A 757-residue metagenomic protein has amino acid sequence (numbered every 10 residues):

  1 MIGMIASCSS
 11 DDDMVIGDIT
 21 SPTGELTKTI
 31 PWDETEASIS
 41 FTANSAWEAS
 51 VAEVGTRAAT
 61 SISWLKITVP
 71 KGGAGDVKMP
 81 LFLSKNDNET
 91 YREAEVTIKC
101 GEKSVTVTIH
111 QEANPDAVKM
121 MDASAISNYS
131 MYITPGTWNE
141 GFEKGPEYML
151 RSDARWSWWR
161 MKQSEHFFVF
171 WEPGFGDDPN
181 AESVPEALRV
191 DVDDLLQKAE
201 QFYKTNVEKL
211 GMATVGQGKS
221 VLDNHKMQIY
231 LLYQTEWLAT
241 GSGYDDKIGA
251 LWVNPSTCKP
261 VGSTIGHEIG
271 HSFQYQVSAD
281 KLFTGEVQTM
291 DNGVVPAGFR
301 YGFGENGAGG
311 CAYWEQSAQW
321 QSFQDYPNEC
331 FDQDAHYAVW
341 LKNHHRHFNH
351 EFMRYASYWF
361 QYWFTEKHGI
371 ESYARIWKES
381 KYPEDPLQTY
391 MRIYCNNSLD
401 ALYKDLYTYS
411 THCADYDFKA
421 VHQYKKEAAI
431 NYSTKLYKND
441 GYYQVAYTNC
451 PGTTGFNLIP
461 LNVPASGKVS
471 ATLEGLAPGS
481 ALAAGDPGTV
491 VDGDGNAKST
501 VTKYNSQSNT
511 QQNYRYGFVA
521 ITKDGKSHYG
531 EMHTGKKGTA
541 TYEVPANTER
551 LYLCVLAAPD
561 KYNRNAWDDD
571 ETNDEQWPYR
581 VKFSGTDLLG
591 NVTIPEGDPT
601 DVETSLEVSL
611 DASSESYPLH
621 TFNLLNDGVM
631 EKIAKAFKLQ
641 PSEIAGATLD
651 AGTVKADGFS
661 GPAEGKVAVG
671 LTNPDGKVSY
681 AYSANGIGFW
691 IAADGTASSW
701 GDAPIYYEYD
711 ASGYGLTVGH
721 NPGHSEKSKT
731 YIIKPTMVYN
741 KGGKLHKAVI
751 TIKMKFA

Functional and structural regions predicted by a protein language model:
M4-T29, K103, E112-Y132, G136 (+1 more regions): Bacterial Sec-dependent N-terminal signal peptides
M14-D18, E25, A43-P80, P599 (+1 more regions): Surface-exposed binding patches on compact interaction domains or structured appendages
M79-L81, E89-E102, K727-K741: A short beta-strand micro-motif common to beta-rich folds, especially ectodomain repeats
K103-D116, G742-A757: C-terminal edge beta-strand
K119-I248, P255-I269, F273-G285, N513-R515: Zn2+-dependent metallopeptidase catalytic core
A250-C330: Zinc-dependent metallopeptidase catalytic helix centered on the HExxH motif and its immediate flanking segment
A338-K404, T408-H412: Active-site-proximal alpha-helical
E384-S609: Beta/coil-rich, acidic/histidine-enriched accessory regions frequently appended to metallopeptidases
